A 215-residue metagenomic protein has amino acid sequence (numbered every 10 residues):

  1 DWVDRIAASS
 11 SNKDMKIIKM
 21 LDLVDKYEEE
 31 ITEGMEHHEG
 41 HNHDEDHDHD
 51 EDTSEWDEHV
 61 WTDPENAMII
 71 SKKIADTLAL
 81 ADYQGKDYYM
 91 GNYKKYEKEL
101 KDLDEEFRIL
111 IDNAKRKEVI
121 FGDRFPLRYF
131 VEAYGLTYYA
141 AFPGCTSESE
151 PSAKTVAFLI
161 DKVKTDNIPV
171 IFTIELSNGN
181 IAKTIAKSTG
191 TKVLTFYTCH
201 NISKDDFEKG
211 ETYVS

Functional and structural regions predicted by a protein language model:
D1-S215: Extracytoplasmic metal-acquisition and chelation regions
